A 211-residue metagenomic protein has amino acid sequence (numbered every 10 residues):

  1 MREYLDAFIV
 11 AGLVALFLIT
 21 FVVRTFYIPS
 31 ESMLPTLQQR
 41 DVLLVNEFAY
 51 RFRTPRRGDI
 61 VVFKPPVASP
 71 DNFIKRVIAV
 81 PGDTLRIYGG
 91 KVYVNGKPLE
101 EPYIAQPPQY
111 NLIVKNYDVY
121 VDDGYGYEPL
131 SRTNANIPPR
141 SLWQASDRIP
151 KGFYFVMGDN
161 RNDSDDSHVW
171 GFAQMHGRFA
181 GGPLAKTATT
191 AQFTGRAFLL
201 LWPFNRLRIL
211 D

Functional and structural regions predicted by a protein language model:
M1-R2, F21-V22, F26-Y27, S32-D211: Soluble "head" domains of membrane/secretory-pathway proteins
D6-F21: Hydrophobic membrane-insertion alpha-helices, especially the h-region of bacterial N-terminal signal peptides
